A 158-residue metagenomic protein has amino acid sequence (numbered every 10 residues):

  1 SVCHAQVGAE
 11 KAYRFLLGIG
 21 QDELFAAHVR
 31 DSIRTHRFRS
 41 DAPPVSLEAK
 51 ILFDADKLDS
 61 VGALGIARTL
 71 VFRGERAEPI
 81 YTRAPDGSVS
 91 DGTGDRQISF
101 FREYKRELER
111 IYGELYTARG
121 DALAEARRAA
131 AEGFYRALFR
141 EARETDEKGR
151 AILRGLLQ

Functional and structural regions predicted by a protein language model:
S1-A5, A124: Flexible, glycine- and charge-enriched loops at secondary-structure boundaries
S1-V2, F15, T69-F72: Basic, amphipathic juxtamembrane/active-site segments that coordinate anionic phosphate or diphosphate groups
H4-G18: An active-site-proximal "capping" alpha-helix that borders the catalytic cofactor pocket
H4-G8, F25, L47: Short acidic-hydrophobic sequence patches enriched in Asp/Glu that either
A9-Y13, R30, K105: An amphipathic alpha-helix signature
I19-I33: Acidic/histidine metal-binding catalytic segments
Q21, D41-Q158: Divalent metal-dependent phosphate-bond-processing catalytic cores, especially two-metal-ion Mg2+/Mn2+ enzymes that act
R30-P44: Short, motif-level signal for alpha-helix interfacial/capping segments enriched in acidic residues and aromatics/proline
